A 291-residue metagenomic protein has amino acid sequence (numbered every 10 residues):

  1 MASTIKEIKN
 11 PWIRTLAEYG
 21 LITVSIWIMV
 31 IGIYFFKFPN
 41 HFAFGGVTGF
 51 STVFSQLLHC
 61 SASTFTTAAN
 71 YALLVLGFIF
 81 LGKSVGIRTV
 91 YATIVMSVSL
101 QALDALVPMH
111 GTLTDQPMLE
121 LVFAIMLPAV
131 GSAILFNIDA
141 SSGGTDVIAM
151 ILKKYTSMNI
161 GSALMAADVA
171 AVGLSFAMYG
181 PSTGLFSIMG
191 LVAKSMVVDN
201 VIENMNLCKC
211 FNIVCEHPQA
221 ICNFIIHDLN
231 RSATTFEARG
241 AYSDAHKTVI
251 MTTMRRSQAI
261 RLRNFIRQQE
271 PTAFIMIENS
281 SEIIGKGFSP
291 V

Functional and structural regions predicted by a protein language model:
M1-I8, M205-V291: Peripheral (non-transmembrane) domains and long loops of multi-pass membrane proteins
A2-E216, D228: Core subunits and conserved enzymes of cellular information-processing and envelope-translocation systems across
